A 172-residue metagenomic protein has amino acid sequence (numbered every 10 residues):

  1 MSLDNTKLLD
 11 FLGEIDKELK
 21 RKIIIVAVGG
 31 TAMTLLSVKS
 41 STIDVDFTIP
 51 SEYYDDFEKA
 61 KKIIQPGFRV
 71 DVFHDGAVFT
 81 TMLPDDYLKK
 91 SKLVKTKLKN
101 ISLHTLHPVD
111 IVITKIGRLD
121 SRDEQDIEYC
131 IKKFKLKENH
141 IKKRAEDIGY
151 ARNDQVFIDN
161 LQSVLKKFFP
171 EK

Functional and structural regions predicted by a protein language model:
M1-K172: Compositionally biased terminal segments of proteins
